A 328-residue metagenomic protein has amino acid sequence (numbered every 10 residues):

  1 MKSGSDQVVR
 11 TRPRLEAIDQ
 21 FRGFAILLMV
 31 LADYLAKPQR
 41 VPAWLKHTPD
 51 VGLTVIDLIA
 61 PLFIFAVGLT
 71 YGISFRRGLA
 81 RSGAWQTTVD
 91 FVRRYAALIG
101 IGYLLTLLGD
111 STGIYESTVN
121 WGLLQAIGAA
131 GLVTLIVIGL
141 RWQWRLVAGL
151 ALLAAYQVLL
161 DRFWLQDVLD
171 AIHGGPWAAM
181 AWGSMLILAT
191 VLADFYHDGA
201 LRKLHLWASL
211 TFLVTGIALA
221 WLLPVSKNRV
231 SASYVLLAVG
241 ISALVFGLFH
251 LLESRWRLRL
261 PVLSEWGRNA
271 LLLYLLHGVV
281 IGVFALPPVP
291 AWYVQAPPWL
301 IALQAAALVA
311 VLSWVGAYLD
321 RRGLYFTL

Functional and structural regions predicted by a protein language model:
M1-L328: Alpha-helical transmembrane segments and their immediate juxtamembrane cytosolic regions
